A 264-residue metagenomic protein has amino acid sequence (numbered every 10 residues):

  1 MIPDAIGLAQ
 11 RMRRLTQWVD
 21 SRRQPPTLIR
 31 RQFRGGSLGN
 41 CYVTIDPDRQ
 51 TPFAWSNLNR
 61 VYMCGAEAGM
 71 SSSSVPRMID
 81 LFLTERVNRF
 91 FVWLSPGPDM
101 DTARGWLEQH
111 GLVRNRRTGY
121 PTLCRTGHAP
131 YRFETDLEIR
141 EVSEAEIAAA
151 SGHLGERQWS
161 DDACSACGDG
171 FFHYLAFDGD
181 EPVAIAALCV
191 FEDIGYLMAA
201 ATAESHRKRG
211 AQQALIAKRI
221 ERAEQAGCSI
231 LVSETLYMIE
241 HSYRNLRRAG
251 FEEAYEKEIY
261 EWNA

Functional and structural regions predicted by a protein language model:
M1-L81, S165: N-terminal charged segments
M1-S21, T118-C164: Short amphipathic alpha-helix that is part of the acyltransferase structural core
T16-R30, D101-A103, H153-F177: Active-site rim helix/loop that mediates acceptor-substrate recognition in acyltransferases
R31-L38, T102-V113, G170-A184: Conserved beta-hairpin
D46-V61, V190-M198, R207, Y255: A conserved beta-turn-beta hairpin within the catalytic core of GNAT-like acetyltransferases that forms part
G69-S143, S233, M238-I239, K257-N263: Acyl-donor-binding surface of acyltransferase catalytic domains
M70-D80, T202, K208-Q225, R248: Conserved acetyl-CoA-binding loop-helix of GNAT-fold acetyltransferases
R157-S205: A conserved beta-strand-loop-helix scaffold within acyl/acetyltransferase catalytic domains
